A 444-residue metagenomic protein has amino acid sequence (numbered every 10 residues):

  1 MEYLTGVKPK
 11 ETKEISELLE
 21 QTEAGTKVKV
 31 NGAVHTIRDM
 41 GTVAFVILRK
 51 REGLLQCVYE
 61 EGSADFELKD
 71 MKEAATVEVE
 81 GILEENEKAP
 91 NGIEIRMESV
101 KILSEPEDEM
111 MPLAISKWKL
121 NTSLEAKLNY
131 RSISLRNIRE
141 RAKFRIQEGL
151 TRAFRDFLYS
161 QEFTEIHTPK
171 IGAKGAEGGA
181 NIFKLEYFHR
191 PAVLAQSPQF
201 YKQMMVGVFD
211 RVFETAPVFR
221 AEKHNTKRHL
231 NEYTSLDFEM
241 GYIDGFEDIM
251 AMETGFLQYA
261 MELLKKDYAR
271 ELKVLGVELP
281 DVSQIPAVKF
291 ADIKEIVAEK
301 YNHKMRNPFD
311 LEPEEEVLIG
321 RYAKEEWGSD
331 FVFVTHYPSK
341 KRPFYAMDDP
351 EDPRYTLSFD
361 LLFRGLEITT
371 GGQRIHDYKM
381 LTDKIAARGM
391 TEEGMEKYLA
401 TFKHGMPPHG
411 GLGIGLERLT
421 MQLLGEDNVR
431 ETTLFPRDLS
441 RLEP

Functional and structural regions predicted by a protein language model:
E2-G241: Class II aminoacyl-tRNA synthetase-like tRNA-binding/catalytic domains
T12, N121, L128, S132 (+14 more regions): Alpha-helix initiation and N-capping motif
A142-I146, G276-V282, T369: Extended, non-catalytic structural segments that build the interaction scaffolds of large macromolecular assemblies
I146-L150, G245-M252, E315, D377: Short amphipathic alpha-helical segments
G149, A153-Q161, S197-G207, R211 (+13 more regions): Generic, well-ordered alpha-helical scaffold segments in large soluble proteins
E177, G255-R364, A387-A400, H404-G405: Metal-assisted phosphate- and nucleotidyl-transfer catalytic regions
G207, R211-E214, L230, T234-G245 (+2 more regions): TRNA-recognition modules of translation machinery and tRNA-sensing kinases, especially anticodon-binding
G241-I249, T254, K294-I296: Extended, domain-scale alpha-helical bundle/helix-rich regions
